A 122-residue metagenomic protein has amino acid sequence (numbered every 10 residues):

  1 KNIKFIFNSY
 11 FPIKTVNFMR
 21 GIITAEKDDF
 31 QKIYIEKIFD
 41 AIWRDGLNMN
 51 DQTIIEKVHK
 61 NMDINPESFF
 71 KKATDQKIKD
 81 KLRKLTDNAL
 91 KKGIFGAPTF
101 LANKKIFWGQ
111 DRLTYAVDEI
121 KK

Functional and structural regions predicted by a protein language model:
K1-D45: Structural alpha/beta surface segment adjacent to cysteine/selenocysteine redox centers across thiol/disulfide enzymes
K27, K37-K122: C-terminal cap of thioredoxin/glutaredoxin-like
